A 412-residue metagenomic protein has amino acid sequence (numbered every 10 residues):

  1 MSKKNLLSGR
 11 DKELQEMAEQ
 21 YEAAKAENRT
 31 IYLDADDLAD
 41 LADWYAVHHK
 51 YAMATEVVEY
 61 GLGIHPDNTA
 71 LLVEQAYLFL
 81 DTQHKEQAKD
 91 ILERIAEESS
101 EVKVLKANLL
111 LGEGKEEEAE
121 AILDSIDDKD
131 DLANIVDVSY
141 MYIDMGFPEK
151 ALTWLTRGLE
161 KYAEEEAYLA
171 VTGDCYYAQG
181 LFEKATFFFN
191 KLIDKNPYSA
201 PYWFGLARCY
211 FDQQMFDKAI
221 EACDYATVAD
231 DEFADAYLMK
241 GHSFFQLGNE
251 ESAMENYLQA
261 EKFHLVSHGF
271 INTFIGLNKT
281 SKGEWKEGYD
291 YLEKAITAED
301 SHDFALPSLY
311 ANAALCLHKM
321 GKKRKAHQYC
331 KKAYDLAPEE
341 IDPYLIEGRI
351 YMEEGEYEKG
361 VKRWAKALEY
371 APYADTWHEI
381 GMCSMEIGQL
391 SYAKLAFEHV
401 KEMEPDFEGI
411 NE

Functional and structural regions predicted by a protein language model:
D36, A70, E101, A133 (+9 more regions): Start-of-helix register in tetratricopeptide repeats
V47, D81, G112, D144 (+8 more regions): Register position in tetratricopeptide repeats
I64, R94-E98, I126-K129, K161 (+7 more regions): Structural marker of alpha-solenoid helical repeat scaffolds
E74, L105-N108, D137, V171 (+7 more regions): Canonical tetratricopeptide repeat
